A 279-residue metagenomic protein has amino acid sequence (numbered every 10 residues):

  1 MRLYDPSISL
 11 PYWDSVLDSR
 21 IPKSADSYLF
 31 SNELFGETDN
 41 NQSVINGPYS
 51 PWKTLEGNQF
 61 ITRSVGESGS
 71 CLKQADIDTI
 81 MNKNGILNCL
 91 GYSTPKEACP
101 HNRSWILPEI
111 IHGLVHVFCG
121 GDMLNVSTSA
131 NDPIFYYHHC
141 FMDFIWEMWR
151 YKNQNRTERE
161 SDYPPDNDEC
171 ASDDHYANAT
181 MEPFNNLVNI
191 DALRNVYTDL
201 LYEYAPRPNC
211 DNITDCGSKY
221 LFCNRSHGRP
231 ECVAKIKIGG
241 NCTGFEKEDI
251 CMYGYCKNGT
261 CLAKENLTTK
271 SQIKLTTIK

Functional and structural regions predicted by a protein language model:
M1-K279: C-terminal accessory segments of proteins
